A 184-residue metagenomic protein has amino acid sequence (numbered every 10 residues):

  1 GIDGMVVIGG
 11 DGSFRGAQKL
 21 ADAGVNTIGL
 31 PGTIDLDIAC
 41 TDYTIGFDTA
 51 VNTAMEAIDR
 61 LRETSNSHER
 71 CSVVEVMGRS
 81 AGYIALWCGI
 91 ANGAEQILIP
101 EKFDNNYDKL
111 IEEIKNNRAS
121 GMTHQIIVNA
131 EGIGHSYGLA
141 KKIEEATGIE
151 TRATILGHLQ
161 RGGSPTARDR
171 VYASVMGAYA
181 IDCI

Functional and structural regions predicted by a protein language model:
I2: C-terminal binding/interaction regions
V7-G9, K19, N26, F47-T154: Accessory alpha-helical/coil subdomains and C-terminal extensions that flank or cap enzyme catalytic cores
S13-A17, D35-A39, S80-I84: Short, well-ordered, mixed-charge alpha-helical segments that flank or form enzyme active sites
F14, T33-I38, D104-N106, H158-R161: Short gly/pro/ser/thr-enriched loop/turn and capping motifs at secondary-structure boundaries
L30-Y43, N66-S67: Acidic/polar active-site rim loop that often engages polyanionic ligands
C40-V51, G163-R170: Short beta-strand elements at the ligand-binding edges of bilobed clamshell
H135, I143-I184: C-terminal non-catalytic interaction/assembly regions of soluble proteins
